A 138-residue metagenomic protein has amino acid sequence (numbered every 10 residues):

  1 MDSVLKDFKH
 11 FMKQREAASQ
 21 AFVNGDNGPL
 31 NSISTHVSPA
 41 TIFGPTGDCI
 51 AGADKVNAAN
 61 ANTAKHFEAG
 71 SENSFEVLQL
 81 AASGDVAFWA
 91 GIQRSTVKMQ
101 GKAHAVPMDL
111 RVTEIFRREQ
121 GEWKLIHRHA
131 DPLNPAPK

Functional and structural regions predicted by a protein language model:
D2, Q100-P107, P135-A136: A short acidic/glycine-rich loop-to-helix N-cap element
V4-D26: Short, aromatic-enriched amphipathic alpha-helices that serve as compact interaction elements
L5-K9, N27-S83, I92, V106-P107: A solvent-exposed, acidic/Ser-Thr-rich amphipathic alpha-helical stretch
S34, Q93-S95, H129-P132: Short beta-strand segments enriched in hydrophobic/aromatic residues within well-folded beta-rich domains
I50-A51, T96-M99, L133-P137: A short local loop/turn or secondary-structure capping micro-motif enriched for an aromatic residue
L80-F88, A103, F116-K124: A short, structured loop/turn motif at beta-sheet edges
G84-V97, L110: A short hydrophobic beta-strand element
D109-A136: Short beta-strand edge/turn micro-motifs at domain boundaries
